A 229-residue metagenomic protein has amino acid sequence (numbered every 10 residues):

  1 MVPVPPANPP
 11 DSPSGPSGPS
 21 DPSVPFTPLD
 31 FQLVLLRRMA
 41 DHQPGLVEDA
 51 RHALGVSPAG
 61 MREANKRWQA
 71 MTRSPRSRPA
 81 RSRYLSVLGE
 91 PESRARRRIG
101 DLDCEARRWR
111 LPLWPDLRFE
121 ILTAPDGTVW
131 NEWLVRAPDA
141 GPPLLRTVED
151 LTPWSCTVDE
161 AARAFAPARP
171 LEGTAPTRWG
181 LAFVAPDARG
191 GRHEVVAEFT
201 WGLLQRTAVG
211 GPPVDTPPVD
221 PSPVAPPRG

Functional and structural regions predicted by a protein language model:
V2-L181, F199-D215, D220, P227-G229: Short helix/turn-capping signatures at newly exposed starts of structured segments
W179-E198: A short beta-strand motif that forms the metal-chelation/ATP-contact edge of phosphoryl-transfer active sites
